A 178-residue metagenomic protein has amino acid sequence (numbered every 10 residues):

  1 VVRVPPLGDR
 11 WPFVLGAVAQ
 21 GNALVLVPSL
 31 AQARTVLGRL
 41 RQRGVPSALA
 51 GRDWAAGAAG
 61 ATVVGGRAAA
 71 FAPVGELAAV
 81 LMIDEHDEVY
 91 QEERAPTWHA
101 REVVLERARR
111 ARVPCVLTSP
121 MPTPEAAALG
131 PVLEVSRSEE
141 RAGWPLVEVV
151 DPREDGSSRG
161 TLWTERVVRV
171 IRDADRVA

Functional and structural regions predicted by a protein language model:
V1-P12, E106-R107, P114-A178: Conserved interdomain linker/interface between the two RecA-like ATPase lobes of SF2 helicase motors
L7-D9, S29-A33, W54, A69-F71 (+6 more regions): Conserved nucleotide-binding/hydrolysis micro-motifs of P-loop NTPases
R10, Q32-V36, P73-E76, P96-R101 (+4 more regions): Helical mechanochemical/support elements of P-loop NTPase systems and associated helical scaffolds
A17-S29, R176-A178: Conserved RecA-like ASCE P-loop NTPase motor core of nucleic-acid helicases/translocases
A17-V18, L40, A108, G130: A generic structural signal for well-ordered alpha-helical segments
G21, R43-P46, E76-A78, A111-P114 (+1 more regions): Short glycine-/polar-rich loops that comprise or flank the Walker A/P-loop and associated switch/sensor motifs
R34-G66, F71-E76: Conserved motor-coupling elements within RecA-like helicase/translocase cores
G60, R67-V116: SF2 helicase catalytic motif II
